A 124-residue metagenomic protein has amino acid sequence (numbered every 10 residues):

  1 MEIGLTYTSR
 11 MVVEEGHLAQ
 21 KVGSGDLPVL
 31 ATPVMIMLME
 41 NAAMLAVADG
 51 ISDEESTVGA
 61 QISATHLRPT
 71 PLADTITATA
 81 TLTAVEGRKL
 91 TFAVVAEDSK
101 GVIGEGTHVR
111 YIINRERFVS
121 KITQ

Functional and structural regions predicted by a protein language model:
M1-L30: Catalytic strand-loop segment that frames the active site of acyl-thioester-processing enzymes
E2-T8, H17, V85-F92, D98-T123: C-terminal binding/interaction regions
D26-V34, Q61, T91, I113: Residues at secondary-structure transition points
T32, N41, T107: Fold-independent oxyanion-binding glycine-rich loops and adjacent beta-strand/coil segments at enzyme active sites
P33, T123-Q124: Short, solvent-exposed cationic patches
M44-T77: Hydrophobic beta-strand-centered segment that forms part of the acyl-chain substrate-binding groove
A64-S99: Hydrophobic beta-sheet segments that form the core/acyl-binding groove of ACP/CoA-dependent acyl-chain-processing
